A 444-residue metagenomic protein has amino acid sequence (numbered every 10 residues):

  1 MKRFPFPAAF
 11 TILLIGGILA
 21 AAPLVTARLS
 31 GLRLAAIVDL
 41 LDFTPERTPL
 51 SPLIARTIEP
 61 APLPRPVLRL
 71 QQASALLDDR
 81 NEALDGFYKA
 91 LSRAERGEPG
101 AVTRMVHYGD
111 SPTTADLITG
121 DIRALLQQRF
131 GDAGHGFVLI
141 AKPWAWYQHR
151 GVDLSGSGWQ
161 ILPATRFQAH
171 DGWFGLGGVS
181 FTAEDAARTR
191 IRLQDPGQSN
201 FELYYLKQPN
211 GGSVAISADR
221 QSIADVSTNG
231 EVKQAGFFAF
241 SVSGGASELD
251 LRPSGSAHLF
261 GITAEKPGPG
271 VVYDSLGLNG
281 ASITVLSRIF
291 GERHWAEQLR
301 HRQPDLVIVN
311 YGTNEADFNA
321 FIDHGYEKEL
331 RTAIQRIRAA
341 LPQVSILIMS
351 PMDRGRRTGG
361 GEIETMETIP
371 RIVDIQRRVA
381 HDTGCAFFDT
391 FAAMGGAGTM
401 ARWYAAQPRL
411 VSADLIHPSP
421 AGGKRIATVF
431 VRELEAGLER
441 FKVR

Functional and structural regions predicted by a protein language model:
P7-L24: Hydrophobic membrane-insertion alpha-helices, especially the h-region of bacterial N-terminal signal peptides
A27-R28, G291-E292, M352-R444: Catalytic His-Asp segment of secreted/periplasmic serine-dependent ester chemistry enzymes
R28-R69: Juxtamembrane proline-rich low-complexity "stalk" or linker regions positioned immediately after a signal peptide
P52-E95: N-terminal low-complexity, Pro/Thr/Ser-rich intrinsically disordered segments that act as propeptides or flexible
D79-E95, L286-R300, K328-R336, R371 (+1 more regions): Alpha-helical scaffolding within the catalytic cores of extracellular/periplasmic polymer-degrading hydrolases
S92, T113, L117, R123-G131 (+6 more regions): Sec-exported extracytoplasmic/periplasmic mature domains
R104, T113-K328, H417: Conserved SGNH/GDSL esterase-like catalytic core that processes O-acyl groups on lipids and polysaccharides
Q303-A316, H324-A339, L347-F387: Conserved N-terminal glycine/acidic-rich loop preference
